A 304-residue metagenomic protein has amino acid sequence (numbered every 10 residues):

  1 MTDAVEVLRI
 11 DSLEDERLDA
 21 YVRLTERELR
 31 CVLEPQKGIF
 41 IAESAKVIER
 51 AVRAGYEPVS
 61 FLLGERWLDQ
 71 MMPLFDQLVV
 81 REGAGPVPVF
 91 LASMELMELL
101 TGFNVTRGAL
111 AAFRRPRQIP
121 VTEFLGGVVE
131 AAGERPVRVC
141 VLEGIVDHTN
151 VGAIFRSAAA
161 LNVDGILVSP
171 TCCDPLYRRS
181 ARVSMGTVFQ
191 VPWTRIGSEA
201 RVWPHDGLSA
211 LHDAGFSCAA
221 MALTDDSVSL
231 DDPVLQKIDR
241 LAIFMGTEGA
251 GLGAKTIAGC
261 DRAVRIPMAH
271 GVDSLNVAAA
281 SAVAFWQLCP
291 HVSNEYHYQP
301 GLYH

Functional and structural regions predicted by a protein language model:
M1-M72, D76-Q77, C172, Y303: Boundary-proximal intrinsically disordered activation/regulatory segments immediately upstream of a helical core
V5-L8, K46, G83-P86, F90 (+2 more regions): RNA substrate-binding interface of SAM-dependent RNA methyltransferases
R66-L68, M94-L96, T171-C173, I196-E199 (+2 more regions): Short, acidic/turn-prone active-site loops that include or flank metal/cofactor- and phosphate-binding residues
D76-G102, T194: A glycine-rich helix N-cap at a beta->alpha junction
L78-V80, A109, V183-T187, Q236-D239: Short, hinge-like loop/turn segments at secondary-structure boundaries
A111, S157-L161, C172-F189, A254-H304: Structured adenosyl-cofactor binding patch, chiefly the S-adenosyl-L-methionine
A219-V272: Active-site/ligand-binding-proximal alpha/beta "capping" segment
